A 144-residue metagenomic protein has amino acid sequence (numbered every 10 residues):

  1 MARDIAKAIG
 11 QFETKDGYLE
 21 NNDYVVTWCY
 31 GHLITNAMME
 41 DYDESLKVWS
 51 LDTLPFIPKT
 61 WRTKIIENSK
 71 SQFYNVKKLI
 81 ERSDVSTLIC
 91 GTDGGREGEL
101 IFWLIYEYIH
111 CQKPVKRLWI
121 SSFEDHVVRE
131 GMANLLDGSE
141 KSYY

Functional and structural regions predicted by a protein language model:
M1-Y144: Intrinsically disordered, low-complexity regulatory segments
